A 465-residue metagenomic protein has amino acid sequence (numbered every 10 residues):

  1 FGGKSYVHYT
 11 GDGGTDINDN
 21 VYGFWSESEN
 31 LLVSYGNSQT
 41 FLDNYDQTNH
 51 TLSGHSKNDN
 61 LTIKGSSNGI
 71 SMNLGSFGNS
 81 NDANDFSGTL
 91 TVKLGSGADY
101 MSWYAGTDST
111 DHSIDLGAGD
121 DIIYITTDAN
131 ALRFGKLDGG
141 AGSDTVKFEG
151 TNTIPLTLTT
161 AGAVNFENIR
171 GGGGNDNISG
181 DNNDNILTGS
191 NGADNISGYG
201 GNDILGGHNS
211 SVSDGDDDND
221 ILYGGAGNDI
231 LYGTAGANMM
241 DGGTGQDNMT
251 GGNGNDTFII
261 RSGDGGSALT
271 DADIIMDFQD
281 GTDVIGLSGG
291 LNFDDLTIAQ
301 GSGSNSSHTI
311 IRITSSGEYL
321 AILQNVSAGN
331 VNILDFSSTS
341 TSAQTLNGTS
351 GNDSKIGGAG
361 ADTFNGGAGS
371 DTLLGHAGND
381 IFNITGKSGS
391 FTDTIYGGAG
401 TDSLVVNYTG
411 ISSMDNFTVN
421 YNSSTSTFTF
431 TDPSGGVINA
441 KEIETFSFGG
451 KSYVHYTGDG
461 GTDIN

Functional and structural regions predicted by a protein language model:
F1-N18, D46-T51, N58-N60, N68-K93 (+7 more regions): Acidic, glycine-rich calcium-binding repeat modules characteristic of RTX/beta-roll and related beta-solenoid repeat
F1-T40, N44-D46, E167, T297-N347 (+1 more regions): Low-complexity acidic/polar repeat-biased segments
I63: Basic, low-complexity RNA-binding segments of viral nucleocapsid/capsid proteins and retroelement-derived Gag-like
A105-T107, G150, Q279, S315-G317 (+1 more regions): Short loop/turn positions at the edges of beta-strands in beta-sheet-rich folds
E149-T151, T314, V326, T409: Generic beta-structure capping elements
